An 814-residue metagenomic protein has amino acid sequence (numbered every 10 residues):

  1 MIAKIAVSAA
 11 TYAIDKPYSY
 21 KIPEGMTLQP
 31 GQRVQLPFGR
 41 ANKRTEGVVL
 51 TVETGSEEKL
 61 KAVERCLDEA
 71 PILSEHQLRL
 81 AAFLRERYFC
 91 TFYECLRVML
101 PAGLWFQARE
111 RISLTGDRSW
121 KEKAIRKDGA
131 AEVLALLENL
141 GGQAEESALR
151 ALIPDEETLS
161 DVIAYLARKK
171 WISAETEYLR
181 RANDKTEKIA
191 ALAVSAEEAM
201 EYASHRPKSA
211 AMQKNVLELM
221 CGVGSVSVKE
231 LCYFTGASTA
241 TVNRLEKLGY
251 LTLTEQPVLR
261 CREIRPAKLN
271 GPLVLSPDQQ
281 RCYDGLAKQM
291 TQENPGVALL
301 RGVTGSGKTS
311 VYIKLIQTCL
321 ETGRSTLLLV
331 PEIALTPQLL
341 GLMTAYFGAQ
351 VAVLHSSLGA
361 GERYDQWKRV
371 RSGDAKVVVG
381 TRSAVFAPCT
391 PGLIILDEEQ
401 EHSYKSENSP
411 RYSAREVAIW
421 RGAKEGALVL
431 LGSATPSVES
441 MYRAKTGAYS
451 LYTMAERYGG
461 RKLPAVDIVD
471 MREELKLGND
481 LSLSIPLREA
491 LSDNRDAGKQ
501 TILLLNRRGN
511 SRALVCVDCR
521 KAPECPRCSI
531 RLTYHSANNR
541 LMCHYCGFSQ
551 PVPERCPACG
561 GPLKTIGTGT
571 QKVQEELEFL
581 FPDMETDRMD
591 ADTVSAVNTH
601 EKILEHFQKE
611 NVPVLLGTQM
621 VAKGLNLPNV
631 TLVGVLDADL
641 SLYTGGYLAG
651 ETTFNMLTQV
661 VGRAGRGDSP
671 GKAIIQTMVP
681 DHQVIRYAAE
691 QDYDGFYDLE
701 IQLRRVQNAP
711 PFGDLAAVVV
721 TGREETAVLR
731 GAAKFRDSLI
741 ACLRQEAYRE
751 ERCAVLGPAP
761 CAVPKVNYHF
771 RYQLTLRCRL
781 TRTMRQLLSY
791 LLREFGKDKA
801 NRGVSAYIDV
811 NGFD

Functional and structural regions predicted by a protein language model:
M1, K16, Q32, K499 (+4 more regions): Residues at beta-strand starts and edge strands
M1-S433, K445-R461, C742, T775 (+1 more regions): Accessory, non-ATPase domains that flank or precede helicase/AAA+ motor cores in DNA-metabolism machines
A135-E138, R705-P710, C761-N767: Short, flexible, solvent-exposed loop/turn segments with mixed acidic/basic and small polar residues
I172, L251, V351, I468 (+4 more regions): Generic structural signal for residues in well-ordered beta-strands
N270-S276, Q280, E293-L729, Q773-L774 (+1 more regions): Inter-lobe coupling/hinge segments of SF2-like helicase ATPases
T726-A741: Extracytoplasmic/periplasmic
C742-C761, R802-D809: Short beta-strand elements
E751-R782, L787-L791: C-terminal structured "cap/appendage" subdomains that terminate the fold
